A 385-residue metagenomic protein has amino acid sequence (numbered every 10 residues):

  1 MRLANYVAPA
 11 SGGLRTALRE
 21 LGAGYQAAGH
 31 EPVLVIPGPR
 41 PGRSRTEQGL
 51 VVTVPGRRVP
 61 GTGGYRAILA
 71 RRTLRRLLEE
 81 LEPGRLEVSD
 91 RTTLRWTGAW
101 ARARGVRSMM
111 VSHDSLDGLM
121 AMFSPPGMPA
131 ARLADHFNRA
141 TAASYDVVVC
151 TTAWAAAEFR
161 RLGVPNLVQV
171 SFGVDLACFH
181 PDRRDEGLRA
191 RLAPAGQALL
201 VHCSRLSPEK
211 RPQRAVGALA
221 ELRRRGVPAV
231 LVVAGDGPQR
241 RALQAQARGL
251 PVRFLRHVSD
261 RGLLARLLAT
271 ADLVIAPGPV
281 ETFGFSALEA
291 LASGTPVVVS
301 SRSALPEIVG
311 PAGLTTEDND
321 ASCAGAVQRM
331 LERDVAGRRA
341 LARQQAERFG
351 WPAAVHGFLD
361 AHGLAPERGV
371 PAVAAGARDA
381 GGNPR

Functional and structural regions predicted by a protein language model:
I36, V52-P55, A131, D135-R184 (+1 more regions): Donor nucleotide-sugar binding/catalytic pocket of nucleotide-sugar-dependent glycosyltransferases
A142, H257, R266-A271: Short alpha-helical donor nucleotide-sugar binding micro-motif in glycosyltransferases
A193-L219: Conserved donor-binding/catalytic core segment of Leloir-type glycosyltransferases
R241-V258, G262: Nucleotide-activated donor-binding/catalytic signature segment of Leloir-type glycosyltransferases, i.e., the conserved
F254, P311-A321, Q328-V335: Conserved acidic donor-binding segment of nucleotide-sugar-dependent glycosyltransferases
P279: Aromatic "clamp/platform" in nucleotide-sugar-dependent glycosyltransferases that forms part of the donor/acceptor
P296-V299: Short hydrophobic beta-strand element within catalytic cores of glycosyltransferases and related nucleotide-activated
A336-H362: A charged, aromatic-enriched C-terminal amphipathic alpha-helix characteristic of glycosyltransferases across folds
